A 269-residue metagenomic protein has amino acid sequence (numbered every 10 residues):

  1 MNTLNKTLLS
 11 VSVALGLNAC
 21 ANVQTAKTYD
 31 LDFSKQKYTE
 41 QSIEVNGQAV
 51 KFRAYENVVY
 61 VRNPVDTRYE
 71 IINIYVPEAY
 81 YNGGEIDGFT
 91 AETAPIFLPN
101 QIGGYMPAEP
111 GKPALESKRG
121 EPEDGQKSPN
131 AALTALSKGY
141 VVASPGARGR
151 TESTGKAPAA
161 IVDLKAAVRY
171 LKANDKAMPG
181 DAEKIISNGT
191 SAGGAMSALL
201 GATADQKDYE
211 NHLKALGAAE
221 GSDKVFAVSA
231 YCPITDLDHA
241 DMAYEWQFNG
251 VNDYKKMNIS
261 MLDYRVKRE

Functional and structural regions predicted by a protein language model:
M1-L9: Bacterial N-terminal signal peptides that target proteins for export
N18-A19: C-terminal motif of bacterial Sec signal peptides marking the signal peptidase cleavage site
V23-T90: Catalytic-loop region of hydrolases
I72, D87-Y105, E109: Short beta-strand element of the alpha/beta-hydrolase
E92-I96, K138-A143, A182-K184, D223-A227: Loop/turn elements at helix/coil->beta-strand transitions in domains of secreted/extracellular proteins
P99-V162, T203: Cap/lid segment of the alpha/beta-hydrolase catalytic domain
G155-A177: Alpha/beta-hydrolase active-site loop
A173-G250: Primarily recognizes the serine-hydrolase "nucleophile elbow" in alpha/beta-hydrolase and SGNH/GDSL folds
